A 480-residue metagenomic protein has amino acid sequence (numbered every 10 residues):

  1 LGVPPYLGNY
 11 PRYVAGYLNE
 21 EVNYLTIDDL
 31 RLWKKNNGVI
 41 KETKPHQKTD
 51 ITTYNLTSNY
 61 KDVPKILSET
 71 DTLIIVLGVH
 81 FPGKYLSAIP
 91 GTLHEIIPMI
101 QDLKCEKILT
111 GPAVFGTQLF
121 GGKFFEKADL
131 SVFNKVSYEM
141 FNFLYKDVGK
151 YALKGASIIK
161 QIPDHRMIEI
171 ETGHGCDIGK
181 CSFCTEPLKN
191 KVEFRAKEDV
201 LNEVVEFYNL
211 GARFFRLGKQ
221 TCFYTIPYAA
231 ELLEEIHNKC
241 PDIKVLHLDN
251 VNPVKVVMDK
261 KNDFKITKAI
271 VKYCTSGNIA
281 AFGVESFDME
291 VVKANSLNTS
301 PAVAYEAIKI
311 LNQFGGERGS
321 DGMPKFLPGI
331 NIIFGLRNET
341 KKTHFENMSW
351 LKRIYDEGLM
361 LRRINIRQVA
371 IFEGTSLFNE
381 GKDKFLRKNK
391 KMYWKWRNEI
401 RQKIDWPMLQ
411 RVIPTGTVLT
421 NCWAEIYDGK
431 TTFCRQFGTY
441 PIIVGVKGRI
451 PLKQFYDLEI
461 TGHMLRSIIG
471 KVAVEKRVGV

Functional and structural regions predicted by a protein language model:
L1, V205-G329, F334-E339, R353: Conserved SAM/AdoMet-binding glycine-rich loop
G2-P11: Glycine- and acidic-residue-enriched helix-capping/strand-helix junction motifs
E21-G38: A short beta-strand-loop structural module common to alpha/beta enzyme folds
T26-D29, T52-G155, G438, I460: Glycine-rich beta-alpha loop elements in corrinoid/cobalamin-binding modules across cobalamin-dependent enzymes
Q118-F125, N262-T267, L336-D356: Catalytic cores of alpha/beta
I162-D199, E206: Canonical Radical SAM [4Fe-4S] cluster-binding loop centered on the CxxxCxxC motif and its immediate flanking residues
A230-L233, A294, R337, K352-N421: Radical SAM enzyme [4Fe-4S]-AdoMet core and its adjacent flexible, acidic and glycine-rich loops/tails across
N389-V480: Terminal RNA-binding accessory module
